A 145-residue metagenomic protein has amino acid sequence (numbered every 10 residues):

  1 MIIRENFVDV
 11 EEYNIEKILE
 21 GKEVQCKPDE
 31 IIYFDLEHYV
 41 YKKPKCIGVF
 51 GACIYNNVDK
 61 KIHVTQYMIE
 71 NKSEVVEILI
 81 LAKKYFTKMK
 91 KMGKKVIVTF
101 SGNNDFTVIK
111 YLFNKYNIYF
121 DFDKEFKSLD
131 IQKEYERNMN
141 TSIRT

Functional and structural regions predicted by a protein language model:
M1-E30: N-terminal accessory regions of nucleic-acid-interacting proteins
D29-Y39: Two-metal-ion RNase H-like nuclease active-site motif
I31-Y33, V64-Q66, F126-S128: Conserved beta-strand scaffold positions in the cores of enzyme catalytic domains, especially in NTP/NDP-utilizing
V40-P44: Short glycine/serine/proline-enriched coil/turn segments at secondary-structure junctions
K45-N56, H63: RNase H-like nuclease fold core
A52, K95-T145: Metal-dependent phosphoesterase core characteristic of DEDDh/y 3'-5' exonuclease domains
K61-F86: Nucleic-acid-processing active sites and adjacent nucleic-acid-binding tracks, predominantly divalent metal-dependent
M89-K94: Glycine-rich phosphate-binding loop signature in dinucleotide/nucleotide-binding domains
